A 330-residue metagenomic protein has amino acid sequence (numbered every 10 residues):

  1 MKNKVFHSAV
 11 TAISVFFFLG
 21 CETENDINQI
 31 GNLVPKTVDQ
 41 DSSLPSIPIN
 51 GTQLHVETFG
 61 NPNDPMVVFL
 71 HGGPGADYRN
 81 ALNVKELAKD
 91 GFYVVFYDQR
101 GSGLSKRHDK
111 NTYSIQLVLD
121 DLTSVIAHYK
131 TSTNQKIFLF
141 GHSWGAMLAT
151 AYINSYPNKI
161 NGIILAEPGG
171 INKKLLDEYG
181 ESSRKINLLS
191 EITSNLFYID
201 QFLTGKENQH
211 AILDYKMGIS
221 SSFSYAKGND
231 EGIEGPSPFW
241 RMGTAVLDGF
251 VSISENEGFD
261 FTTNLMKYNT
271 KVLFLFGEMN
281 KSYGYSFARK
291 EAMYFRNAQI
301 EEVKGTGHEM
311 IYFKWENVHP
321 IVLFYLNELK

Functional and structural regions predicted by a protein language model:
G75-K85: The serine-hydrolase catalytic nucleophile loop
K89-K106: Conserved alpha/beta-hydrolase
L117-Q135: Conserved acidic catalytic loop of the alpha/beta-hydrolase fold
Q135-E178: Conserved hydrolase catalytic core segment
I163-D200: Flexible "cap/lid" loop of the alpha/beta hydrolase fold
Y268, F274-F276: Short beta-strand/loop motif that positions the catalytic acidic residue of the alpha/beta-hydrolase fold
K281-F287: Conserved alpha/beta-hydrolase "acid-adjacent" motif
A298-K330: Catalytic active-site module of serine/aspartate enzymes centered on a nucleophile-bearing elbow/loop
